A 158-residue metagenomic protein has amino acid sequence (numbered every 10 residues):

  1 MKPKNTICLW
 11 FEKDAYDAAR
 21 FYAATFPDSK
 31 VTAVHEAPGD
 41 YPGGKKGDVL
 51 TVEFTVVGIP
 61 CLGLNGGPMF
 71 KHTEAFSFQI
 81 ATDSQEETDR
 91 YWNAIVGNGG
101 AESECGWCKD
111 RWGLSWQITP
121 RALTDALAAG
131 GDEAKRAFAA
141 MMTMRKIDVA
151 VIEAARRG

Functional and structural regions predicted by a protein language model:
M1, G44-D48, T55-V56, F70-H72 (+2 more regions): Extracellular/periplasmic catalytic domains that process cell-envelope and extracellular macromolecules
K4, D48, A101-S103: Short, small/polar residue-rich loop motifs at catalytic or cofactor-binding pockets
T6-C8, T51, S77-Q79: Short aromatic/hydrophobic contact patches that present stacked aromatics for nucleic-acid/ligand binding
L9-G58: Core segments of cupin and vicinal oxygen chelate
F11, A15, T25, V56-P60 (+4 more regions): Vicinal oxygen chelate
Y41-G43, E74, R157-G158: A charge-rich, low-complexity, intrinsically flexible signal that marks solvent-exposed coils, linkers, repeats
A122-A140: A short, polar/charged loop-to-alpha-helix boundary motif
A134-G158: Acidic/histidine-enriched, glycine/proline-rich intrinsically disordered or flexible terminal extensions
